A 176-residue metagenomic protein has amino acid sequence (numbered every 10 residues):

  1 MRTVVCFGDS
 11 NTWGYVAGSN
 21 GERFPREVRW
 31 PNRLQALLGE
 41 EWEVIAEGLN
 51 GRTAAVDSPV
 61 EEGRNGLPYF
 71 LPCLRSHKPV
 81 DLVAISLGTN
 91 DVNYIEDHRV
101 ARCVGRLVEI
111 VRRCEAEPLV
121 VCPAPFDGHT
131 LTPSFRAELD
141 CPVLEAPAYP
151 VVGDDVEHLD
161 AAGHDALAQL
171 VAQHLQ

Functional and structural regions predicted by a protein language model:
M1-L49, D57-P59, C73-P79, V83 (+1 more regions): Serine-esterase "nucleophile elbow" of acetyl-processing enzymes
T3, T12, T53, T89 (+1 more regions): Residue-identity detector for threonine
R29, V56-D57, V92, G105: Charge-rich, low-complexity amphipathic helices in intrinsically disordered tails/linkers adjacent to domains
E40, R64-Q176: Alpha-helical cap/lid subdomain in secreted, periplasmic, or secretory-pathway luminal O-acyl-processing enzymes
A46-G51, A146-A148: Acidic carboxylate-rich catalytic motifs and surrounding loops in phosphoryl-/glycosyl-chemistry enzymes
R52-A55, A124-F126: Contiguous, function-dense segments enriched for cysteine-driven chemistry and partner/ligand-binding capacity
A54-N65: Structural motif
